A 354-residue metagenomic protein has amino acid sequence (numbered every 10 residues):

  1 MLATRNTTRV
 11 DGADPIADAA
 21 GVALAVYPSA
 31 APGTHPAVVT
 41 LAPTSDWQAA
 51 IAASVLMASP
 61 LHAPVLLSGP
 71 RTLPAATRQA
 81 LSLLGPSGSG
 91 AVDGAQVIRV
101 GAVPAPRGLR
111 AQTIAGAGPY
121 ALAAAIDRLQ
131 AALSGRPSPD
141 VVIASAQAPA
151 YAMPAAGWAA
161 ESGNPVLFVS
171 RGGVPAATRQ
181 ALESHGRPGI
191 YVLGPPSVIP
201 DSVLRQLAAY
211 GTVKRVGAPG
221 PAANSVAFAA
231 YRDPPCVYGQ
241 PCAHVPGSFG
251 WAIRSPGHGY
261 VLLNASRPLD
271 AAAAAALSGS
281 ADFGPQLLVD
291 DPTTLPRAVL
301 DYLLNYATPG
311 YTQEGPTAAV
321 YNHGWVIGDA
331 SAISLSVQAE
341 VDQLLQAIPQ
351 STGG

Functional and structural regions predicted by a protein language model:
M1-G354: Extracellular glycan-binding segments that recognize GlcNAc-based cell-wall polysaccharides
